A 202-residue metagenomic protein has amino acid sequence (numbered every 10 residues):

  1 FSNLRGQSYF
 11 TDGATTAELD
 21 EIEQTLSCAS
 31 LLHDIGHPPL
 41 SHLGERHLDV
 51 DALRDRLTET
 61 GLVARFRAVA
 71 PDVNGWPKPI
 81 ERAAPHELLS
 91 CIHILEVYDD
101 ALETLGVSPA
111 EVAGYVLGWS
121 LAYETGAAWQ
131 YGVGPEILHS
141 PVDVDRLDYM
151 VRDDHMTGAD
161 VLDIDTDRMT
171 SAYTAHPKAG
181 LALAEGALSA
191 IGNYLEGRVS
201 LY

Functional and structural regions predicted by a protein language model:
F1-C28, P38-Y202: Sequence-structural signature of the catalytic-core scaffold of metal-dependent phosphohydrolases that act on
